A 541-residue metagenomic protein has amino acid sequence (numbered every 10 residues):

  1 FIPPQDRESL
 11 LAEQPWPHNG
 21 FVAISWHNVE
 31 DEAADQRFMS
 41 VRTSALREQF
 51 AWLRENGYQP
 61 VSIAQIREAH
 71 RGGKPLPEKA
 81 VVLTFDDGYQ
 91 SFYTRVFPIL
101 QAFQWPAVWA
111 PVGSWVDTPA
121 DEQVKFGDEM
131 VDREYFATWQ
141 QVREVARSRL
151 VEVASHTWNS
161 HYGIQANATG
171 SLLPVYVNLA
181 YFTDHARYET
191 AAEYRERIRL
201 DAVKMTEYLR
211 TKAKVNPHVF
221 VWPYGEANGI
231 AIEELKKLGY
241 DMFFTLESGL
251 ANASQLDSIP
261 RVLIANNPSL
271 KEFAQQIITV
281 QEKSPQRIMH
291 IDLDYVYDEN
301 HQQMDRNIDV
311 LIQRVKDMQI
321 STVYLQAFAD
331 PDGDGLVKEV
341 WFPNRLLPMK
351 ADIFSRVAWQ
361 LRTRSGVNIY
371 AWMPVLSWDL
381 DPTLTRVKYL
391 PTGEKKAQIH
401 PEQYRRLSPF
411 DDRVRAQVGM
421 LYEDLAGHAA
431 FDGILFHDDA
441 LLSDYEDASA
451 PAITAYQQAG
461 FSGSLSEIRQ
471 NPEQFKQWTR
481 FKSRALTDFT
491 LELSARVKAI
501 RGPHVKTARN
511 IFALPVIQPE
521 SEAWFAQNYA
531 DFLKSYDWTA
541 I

Functional and structural regions predicted by a protein language model:
I2-V81, D257-A274: N-terminal pre-catalytic segment of deacetylase/amide-hydrolase enzymes
I24-D31, Q36, K79-V81, Q101-E226 (+2 more regions): Metal-dependent polysaccharide deacetylase catalytic core of the NodB/CE4 family, i.e., the active-site-bearing domain
R42-V61, A107, R306-G333, H428-G433 (+1 more regions): Catalytic domains of carbohydrate-active enzymes, especially glycoside hydrolases
P75-K79, D86, S91-Q101, D309-K316 (+2 more regions): Aromatic-lined substrate-binding rim segments of carbohydrate-active enzymes
A110, T322-Y324, I353-I399, L435-A440 (+1 more regions): Glycine-rich, aromatic-flanked loop segments that form ligand/cofactor-binding clefts across common enzyme folds
V116, N178-A191, K212-P217, E226-S269 (+1 more regions): His/Asp/Glu-enriched short active-site or ligand-binding loop at hydrolase and phosphoryl-transfer sites
Q123-V131, S284-H290, D294-Q303, N368-A429 (+1 more regions): Active-site-adjacent "subsite" loops/lids of carbohydrate-active enzymes
S160, N167-G170, P174-Y194, K214 (+2 more regions): Polysaccharide-binding and catalytic clefts of secreted carbohydrate-active enzymes
